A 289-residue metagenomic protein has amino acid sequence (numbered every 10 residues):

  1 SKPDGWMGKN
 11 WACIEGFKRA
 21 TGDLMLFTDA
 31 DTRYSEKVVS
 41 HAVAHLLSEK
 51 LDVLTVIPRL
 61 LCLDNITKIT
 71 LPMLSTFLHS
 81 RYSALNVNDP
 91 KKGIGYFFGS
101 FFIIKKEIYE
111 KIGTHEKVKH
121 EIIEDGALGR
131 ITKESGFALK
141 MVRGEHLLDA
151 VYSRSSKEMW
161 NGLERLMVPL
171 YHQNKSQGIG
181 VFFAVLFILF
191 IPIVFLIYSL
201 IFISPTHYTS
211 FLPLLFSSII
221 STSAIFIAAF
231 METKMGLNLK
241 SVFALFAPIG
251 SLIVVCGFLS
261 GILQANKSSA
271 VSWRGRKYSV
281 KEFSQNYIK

Functional and structural regions predicted by a protein language model:
S1-K18, H41-I103, E107-K111, E116 (+3 more regions): Long helical/loop segments within the catalytic core of UDP-sugar-dependent glycosyltransferases, especially the large
G16, G22, A30-T32, E124: Short acidic donor-binding/metal-coordinating loop in glycosyltransferase active sites
M25: Conserved nucleotide-ligand handling architecture
T28-H45: Acidic donor-binding/catalytic loop of UDP-sugar-dependent glycosyltransferases, especially processive GT2
L46-S80, E107-E110, H115-G178, Y278 (+1 more regions): Catalytic donor/gating beta->alpha subdomain of glycosyltransferases that bind UDP-sugars
V181-S268: Membrane-embedded multi-pass helical conduit in multi-pass membrane proteins, especially envelope-biosynthetic
W273-R274: Structural motif
